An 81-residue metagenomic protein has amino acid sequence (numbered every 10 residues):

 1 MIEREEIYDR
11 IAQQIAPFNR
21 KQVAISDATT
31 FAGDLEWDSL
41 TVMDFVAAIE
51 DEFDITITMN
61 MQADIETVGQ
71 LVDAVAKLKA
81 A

Functional and structural regions predicted by a protein language model:
I2-W37, D44-A47, D51-A81: Phosphopantetheine-dependent thiolation modules in NRPS/PKS and related acyl-activating systems
